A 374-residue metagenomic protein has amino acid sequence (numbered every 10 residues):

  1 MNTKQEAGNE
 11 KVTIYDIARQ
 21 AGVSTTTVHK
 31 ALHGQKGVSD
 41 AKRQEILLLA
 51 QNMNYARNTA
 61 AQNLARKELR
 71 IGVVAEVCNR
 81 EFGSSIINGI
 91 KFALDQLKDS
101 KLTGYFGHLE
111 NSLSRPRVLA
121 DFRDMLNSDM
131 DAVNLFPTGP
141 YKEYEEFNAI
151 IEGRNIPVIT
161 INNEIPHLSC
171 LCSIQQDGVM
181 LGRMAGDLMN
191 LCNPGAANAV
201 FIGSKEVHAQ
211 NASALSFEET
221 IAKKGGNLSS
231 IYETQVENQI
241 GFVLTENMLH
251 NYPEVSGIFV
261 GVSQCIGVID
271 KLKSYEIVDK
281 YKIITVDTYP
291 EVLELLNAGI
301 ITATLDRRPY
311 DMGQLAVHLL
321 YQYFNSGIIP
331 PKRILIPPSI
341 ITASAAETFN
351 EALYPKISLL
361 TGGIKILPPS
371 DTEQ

Functional and structural regions predicted by a protein language model:
M1-N63, K67, D371-E373: N-terminal helix-turn-helix DNA-binding module of bacterial transcription factors
L49, E219-I221, R308-Q374: Hinge/cleft segment of the Venus flytrap/periplasmic-binding protein
A56-D121: Amphipathic helical "hinge" segments at domain boundaries
E76-S85, F106-R117, G139, I174-M184 (+5 more regions): Hinge/beta->alpha junction and helix N-cap segments in small-molecule ligand-binding domains
M130, A196, Y252-V255, I301: Short, high-confidence coil segments that cap the C-terminus of an alpha-helix and link into the following beta-strand
A132-E152, F217, E233-L293: Hydrophobic alpha-helical
G139-M180, Y289-I301: Flexible loop/hinge segments that line or gate small-molecule binding clefts
M184-I231, L320, I328, K332-E347: An alpha-beta-alpha
